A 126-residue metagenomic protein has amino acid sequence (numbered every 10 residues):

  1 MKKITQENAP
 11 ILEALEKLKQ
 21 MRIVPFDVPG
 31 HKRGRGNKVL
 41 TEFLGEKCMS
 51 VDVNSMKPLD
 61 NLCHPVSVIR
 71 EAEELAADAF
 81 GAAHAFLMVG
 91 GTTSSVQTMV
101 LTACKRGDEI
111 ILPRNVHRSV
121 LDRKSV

Functional and structural regions predicted by a protein language model:
M1-S67: N-terminal "arm"/small-domain region of PLP-dependent enzymes with the aminotransferase-like
A14, E74-L75, T98: Alpha-helical scaffold segments in soluble metabolic enzymes
K19-R22, F80, C104: Structural signal for hydrophobic packing residues in well-ordered secondary-structure cores of soluble enzyme domains
E46-S94: Conserved N-terminal alpha-helix of the aminotransferase class I/II PLP-enzyme fold
A72-E73, V120-D122: Short, charged beta->alpha transition segments
A83-L121: Conserved core of the PLP fold type I
S125-V126: Conserved small/polar residues in nucleotide/adenosyl-binding loops
